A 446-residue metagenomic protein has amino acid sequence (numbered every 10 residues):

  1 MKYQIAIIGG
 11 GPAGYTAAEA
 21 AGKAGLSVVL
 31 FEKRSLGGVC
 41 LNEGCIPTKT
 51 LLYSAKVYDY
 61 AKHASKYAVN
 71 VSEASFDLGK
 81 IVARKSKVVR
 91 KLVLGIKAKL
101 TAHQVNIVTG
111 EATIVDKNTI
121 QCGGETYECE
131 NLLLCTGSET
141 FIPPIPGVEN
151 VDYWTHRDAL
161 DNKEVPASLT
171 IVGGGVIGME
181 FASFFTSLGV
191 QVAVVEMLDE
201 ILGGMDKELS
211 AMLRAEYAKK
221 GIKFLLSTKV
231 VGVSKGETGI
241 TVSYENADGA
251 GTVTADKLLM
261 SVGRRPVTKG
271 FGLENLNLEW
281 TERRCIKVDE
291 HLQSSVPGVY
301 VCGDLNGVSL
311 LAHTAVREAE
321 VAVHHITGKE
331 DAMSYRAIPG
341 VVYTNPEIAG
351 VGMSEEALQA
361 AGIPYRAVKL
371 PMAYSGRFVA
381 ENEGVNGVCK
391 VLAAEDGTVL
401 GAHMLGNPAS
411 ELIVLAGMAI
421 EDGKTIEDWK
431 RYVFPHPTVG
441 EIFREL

Functional and structural regions predicted by a protein language model:
M1-A13, V165-G175: Beta1/beta-strand and adjacent pyrophosphate-binding region of the FAD-binding site in flavoprotein oxidoreductases
M1-Y3, E19-L26, F31-V165, L198-L202 (+6 more regions): Glycine-rich flavin
A6-I8, A112, Y127-G137, V172 (+3 more regions): Short hydrophobic core segments
A6-R34, V39, I46, T50-V57 (+3 more regions): Flexible, glycine-rich terminal cap/loop adjacent to redox cofactors in electron-transfer oxidoreductases
C45, T136-Q191, V195, K223-F224 (+2 more regions): Glycine-rich dinucleotide-binding loop and its adjacent helix/turn
N106-T109, T113-Q121, G189-E290, A360 (+1 more regions): A Rossmann-like FAD-binding core segment of flavoenzymes
T140, R284-P297, R377-K390, A394: FAD-binding beta-loop-beta segment adjacent to the flavin cofactor pocket
E149-V165, T252-T327: FAD-site-proximal beta/loop scaffold in flavoenzymes
